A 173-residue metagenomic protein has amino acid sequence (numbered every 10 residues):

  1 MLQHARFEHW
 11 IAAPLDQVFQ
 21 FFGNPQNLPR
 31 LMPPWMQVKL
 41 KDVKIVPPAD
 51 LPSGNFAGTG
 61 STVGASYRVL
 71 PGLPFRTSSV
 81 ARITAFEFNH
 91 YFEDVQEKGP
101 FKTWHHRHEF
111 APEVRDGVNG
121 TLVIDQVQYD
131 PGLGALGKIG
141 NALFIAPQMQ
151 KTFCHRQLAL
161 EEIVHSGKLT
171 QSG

Functional and structural regions predicted by a protein language model:
M1-P52: Hydrophobic ligand-binding cavity/cleft-lining segments
H4-R6, R76-V80, K102-H106: Short, surface-exposed coil-to-beta transition loops
I11-A13, Y67-P71, A85-E87, P100 (+2 more regions): Beta-strand elements of well-folded, non-transmembrane domains
Q17-F22, L28, V63, I83 (+2 more regions): Hydrophobic pocket/interface hotspot
L40-E97, L158, I163, G167-Q171: Glycine-rich portal/gate segments that line the openings of hydrophobic small-molecule binding cavities
E93-K151: Beta-strand/loop substructures that line and gate deep hydrophobic ligand-binding cavities in soluble
K151-A159: A non-catalytic, amphipathic alpha-helix used as a structural packing/dimerization or gating element in enzyme scaffolds
